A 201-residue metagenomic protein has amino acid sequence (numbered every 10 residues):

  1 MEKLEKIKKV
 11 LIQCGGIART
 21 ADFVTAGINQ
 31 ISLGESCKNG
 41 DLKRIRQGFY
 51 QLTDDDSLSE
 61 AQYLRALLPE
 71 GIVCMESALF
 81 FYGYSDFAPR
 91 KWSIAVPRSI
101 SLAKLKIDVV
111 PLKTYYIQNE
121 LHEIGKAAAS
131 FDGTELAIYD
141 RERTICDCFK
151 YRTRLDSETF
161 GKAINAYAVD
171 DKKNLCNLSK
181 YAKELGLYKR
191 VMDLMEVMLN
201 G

Functional and structural regions predicted by a protein language model:
M1-G16: Short amphipathic alpha-helical interface segments
K6, A18-D22, C37, F49-G201: Nucleic-acid-binding surface
I12, T25-A26, L67: Charged, low-complexity surface patches
A26-K38: Short amphipathic alpha-helical interaction segments
G40-Q47: A short, conserved structural fragment
